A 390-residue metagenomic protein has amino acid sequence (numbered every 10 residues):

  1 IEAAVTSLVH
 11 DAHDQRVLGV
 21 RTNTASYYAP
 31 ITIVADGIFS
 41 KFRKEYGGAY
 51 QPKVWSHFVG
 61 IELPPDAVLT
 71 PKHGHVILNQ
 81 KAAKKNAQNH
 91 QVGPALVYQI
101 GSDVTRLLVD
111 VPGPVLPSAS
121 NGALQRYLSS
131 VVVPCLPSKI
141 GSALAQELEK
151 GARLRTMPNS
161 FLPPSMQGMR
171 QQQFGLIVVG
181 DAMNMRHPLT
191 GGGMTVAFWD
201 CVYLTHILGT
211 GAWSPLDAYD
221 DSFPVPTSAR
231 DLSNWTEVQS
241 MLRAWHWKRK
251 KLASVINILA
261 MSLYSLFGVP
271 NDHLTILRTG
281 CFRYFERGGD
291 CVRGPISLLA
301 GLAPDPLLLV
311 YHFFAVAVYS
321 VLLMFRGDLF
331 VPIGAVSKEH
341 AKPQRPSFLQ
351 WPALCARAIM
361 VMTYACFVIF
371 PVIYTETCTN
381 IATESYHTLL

Functional and structural regions predicted by a protein language model:
I1-A3: Short loop/edge segments at beta-strand edges and connector loops that shape dinucleotide/nucleotide cofactor-binding
V5-S7, V115-R243: FAD/FMN-dependent oxidoreductases across multiple families
S7, Q15-Q172: Conserved FAD-binding catalytic core of PHBH/FMO-like flavoproteins
K44-E45, L189, L208, F313: Short, function-defining helix-loop hinge/capping sites that tune catalysis or transport
L107, G180-A182, N257-A260: Short acidic (Asp/Glu) and glycine-rich catalytic loops that position anionic groups and cofactors
H206-L390: C-terminal helical "tail/cap" subdomain of flavin- and related membrane-associated enzymes
